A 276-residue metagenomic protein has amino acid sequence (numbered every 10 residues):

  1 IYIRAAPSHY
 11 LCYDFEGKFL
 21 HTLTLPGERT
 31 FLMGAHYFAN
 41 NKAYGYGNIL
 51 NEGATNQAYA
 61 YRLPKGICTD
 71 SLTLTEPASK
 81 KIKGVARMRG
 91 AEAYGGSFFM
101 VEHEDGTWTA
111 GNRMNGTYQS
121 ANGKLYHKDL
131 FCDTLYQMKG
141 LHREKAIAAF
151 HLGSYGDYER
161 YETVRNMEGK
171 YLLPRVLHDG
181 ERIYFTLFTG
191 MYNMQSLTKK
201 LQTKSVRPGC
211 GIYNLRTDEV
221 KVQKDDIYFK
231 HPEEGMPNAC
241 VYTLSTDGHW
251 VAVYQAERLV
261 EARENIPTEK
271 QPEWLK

Functional and structural regions predicted by a protein language model:
I1-K276: Eukaryotic scaffold repeat domains enriched in small/polar residues
